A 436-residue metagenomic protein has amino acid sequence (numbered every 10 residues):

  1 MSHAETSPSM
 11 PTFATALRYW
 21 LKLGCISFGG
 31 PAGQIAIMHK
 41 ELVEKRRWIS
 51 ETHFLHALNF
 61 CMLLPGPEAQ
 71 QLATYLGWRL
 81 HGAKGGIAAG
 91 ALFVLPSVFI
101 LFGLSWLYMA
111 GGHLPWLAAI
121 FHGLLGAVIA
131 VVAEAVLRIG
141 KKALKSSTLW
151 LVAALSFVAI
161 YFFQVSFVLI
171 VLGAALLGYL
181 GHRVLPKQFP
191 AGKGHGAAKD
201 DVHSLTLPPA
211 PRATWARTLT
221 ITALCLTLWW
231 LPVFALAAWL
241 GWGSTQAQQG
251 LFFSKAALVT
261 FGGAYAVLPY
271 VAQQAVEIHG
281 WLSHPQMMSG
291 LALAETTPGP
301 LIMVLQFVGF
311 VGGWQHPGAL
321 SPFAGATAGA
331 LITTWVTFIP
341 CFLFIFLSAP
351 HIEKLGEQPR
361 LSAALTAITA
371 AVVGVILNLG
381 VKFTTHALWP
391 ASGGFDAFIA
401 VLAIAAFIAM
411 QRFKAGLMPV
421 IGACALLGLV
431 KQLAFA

Functional and structural regions predicted by a protein language model:
M1-L64, Y75-T297, L301-A436: Multi-pass membrane proteins that catalyze or facilitate reactions on polyprenyl-/lipid-phosphate substrates and their
